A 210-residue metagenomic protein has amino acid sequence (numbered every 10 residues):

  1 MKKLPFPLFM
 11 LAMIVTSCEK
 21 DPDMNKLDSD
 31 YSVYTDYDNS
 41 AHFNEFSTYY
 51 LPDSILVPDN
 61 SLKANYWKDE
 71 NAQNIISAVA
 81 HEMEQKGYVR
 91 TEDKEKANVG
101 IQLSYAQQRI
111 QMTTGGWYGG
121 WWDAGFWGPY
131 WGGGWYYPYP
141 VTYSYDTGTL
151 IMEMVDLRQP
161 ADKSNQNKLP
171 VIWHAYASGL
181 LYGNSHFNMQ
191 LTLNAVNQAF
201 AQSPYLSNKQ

Functional and structural regions predicted by a protein language model:
M1-L4: Positively charged n-region of N-terminal signal peptides that target proteins for export
I14-S17: C-terminal motif of bacterial Sec signal peptides marking the signal peptidase cleavage site
E19-M24: Bacterial lipoprotein signal-peptidase II cleavage site
L27-E45: Post-signal peptide N-terminal segment of mature Sec-exported envelope proteins
E45-S47, A97-V99, D146-L150, W173: Envelope-exposed proteins and targeting segments
S54, P58-Y105: N-terminal segment of the mature soluble domain
L103-P160: Surface-exposed short loop/turn segments
D162-Q198: Short secondary-structure boundary motifs at beta->alpha junctions and helix caps
